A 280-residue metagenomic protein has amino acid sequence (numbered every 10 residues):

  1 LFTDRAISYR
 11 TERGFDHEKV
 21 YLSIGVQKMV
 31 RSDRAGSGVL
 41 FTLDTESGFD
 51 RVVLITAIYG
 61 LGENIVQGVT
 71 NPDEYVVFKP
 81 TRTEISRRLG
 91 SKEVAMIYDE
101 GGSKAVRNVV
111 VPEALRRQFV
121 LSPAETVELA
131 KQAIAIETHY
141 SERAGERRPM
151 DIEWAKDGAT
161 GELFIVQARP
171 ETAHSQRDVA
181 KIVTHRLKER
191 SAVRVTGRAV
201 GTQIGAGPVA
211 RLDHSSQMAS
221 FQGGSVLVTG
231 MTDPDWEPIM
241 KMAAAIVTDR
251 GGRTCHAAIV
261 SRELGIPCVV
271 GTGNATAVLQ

Functional and structural regions predicted by a protein language model:
L1-S47, R51, I58, A105-R143: Extended, highly charged
L1-S8, S32-G101, V166-R198, M242-R250 (+3 more regions): Extended active-site and interfacial segments that coordinate phosphate-rich ligands in large catalytic machineries
H17-K19, K156, A277-L279: Beta-rich nucleic-acid/ligand-interaction surfaces
I24, M150-I152, I246: Hydrophobic faces of well-ordered beta-strands that scaffold small-molecule active sites in alpha/beta enzyme cores
V53-D151, A155-G158, E189-A206, H214-Q217 (+3 more regions): Conserved catalytic alpha/beta cores of large enzymes that bind or transform nucleotide phosphates and polynucleotides
I152-W154, T160-P170: A short beta-strand motif that forms the metal-chelation/ATP-contact edge of phosphoryl-transfer active sites
A159, E171-S175, A180, Q203-S225 (+1 more regions): Acidic, glycine-rich flexible loop/linker segments
